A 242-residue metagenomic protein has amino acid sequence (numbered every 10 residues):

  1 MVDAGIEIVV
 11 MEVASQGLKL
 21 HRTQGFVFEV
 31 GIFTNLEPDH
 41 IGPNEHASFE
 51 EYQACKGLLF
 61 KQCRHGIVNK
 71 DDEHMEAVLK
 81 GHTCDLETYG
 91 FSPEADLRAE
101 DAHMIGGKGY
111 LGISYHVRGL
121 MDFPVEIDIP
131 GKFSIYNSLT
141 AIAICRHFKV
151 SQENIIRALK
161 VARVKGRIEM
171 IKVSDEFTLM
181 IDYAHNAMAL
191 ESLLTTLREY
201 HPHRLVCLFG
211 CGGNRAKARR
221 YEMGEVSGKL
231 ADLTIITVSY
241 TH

Functional and structural regions predicted by a protein language model:
M1-G81, A187-L190, R215: Flexible active-site lid/hinge loop adjacent to a nucleotide/diphosphate and Mg2+-phosphate binding pocket
E12, T34, Y52, I67 (+5 more regions): Residue-level signal for inorganic ion chemistry
F28-N35, D85-F91, C207: Short hydrophobic/aromatic-enriched beta-strand-loop microsegments
E29, H65, D85, R204-L205 (+1 more regions): Residues at the starts of beta-strands that form the adenosine-phosphate
C84-G107, E126-K132, I156-V161: Beta-strand->loop->alpha-helix junctions that form or flank phosphate-binding loops in nucleotide-handling enzymes
G106-S114: A short, compositionally biased
Y115-L233: Nucleotide phosphate-binding/pyrophosphate-handling subdomain across enzymes that bind or process nucleotide phosphates
T241-H242: Conserved small/polar residues in nucleotide/adenosyl-binding loops
